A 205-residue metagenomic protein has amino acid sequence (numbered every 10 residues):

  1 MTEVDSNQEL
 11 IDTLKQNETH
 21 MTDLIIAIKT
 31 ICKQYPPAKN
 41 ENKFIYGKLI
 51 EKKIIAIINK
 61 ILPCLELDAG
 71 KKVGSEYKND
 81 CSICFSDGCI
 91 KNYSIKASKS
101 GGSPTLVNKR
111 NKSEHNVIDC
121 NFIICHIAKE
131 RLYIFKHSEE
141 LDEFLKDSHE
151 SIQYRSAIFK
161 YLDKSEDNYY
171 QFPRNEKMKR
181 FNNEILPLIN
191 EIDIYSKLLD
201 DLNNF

Functional and structural regions predicted by a protein language model:
M1-F205: Nucleic-acid endonuclease domains
